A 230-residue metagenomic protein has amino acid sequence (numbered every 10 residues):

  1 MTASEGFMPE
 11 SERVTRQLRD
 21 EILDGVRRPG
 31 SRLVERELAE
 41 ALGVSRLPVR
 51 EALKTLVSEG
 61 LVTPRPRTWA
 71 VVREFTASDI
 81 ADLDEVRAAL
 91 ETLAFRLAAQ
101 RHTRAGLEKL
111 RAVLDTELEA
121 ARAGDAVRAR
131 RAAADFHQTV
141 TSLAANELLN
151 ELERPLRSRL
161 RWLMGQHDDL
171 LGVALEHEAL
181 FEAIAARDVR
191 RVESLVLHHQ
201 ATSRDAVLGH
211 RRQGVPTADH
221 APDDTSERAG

Functional and structural regions predicted by a protein language model:
M1-Q100, R204-G230: Short linear motifs at protein or domain termini
G6, R111-L118, A123, W162-G230: C-terminal all-alpha effector/ligand-binding and dimerization domain of prokaryotic HTH-type transcriptional repressors
R13, R67, L90, K109-A112 (+1 more regions): Alpha-helix N-cap/N′ positions at the starts of helices
T76, T103, D125, R187-D188: Acidic/polar helix N-cap motif
D82, K109-A112, T116, R128 (+6 more regions): Charged, amphipathic alpha-helical oligomerization/scaffolding segments
V86-A99, A134-D169, A206: Hydrophobic, amphipathic alpha-helical faces that serve as interaction scaffolds
E91-A123: Amphipathic alpha-helical dimerization/coiled-coil segments that flank or bridge DNA-binding/regulatory modules
L107-R111, R130, N150, E193: Conserved positions within tetratricopeptide repeat
